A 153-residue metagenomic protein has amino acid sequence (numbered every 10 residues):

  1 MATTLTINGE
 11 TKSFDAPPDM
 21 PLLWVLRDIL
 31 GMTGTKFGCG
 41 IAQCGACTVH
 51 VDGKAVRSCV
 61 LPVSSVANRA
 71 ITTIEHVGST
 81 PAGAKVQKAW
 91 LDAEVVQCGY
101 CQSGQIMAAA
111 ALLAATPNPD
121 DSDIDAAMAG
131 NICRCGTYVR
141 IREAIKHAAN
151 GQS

Functional and structural regions predicted by a protein language model:
M1-S153: Signature of N-terminal electron-transfer/Fe-S-associated modules in redox systems
